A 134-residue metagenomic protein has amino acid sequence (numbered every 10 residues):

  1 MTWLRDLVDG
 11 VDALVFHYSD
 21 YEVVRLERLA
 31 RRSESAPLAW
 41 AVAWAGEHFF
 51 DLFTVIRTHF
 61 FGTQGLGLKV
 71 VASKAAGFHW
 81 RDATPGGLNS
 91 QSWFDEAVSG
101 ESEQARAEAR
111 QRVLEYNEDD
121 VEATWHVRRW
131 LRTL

Functional and structural regions predicted by a protein language model:
M1-Q91: Conserved DEDDh/DEDDy metal-dependent 3′-5′ exonuclease domain
V71, A75-L134: Acidic, Mg2+-coordinating catalytic module of metal-dependent nucleases/exonucleases that use a two-metal-ion mechanism
